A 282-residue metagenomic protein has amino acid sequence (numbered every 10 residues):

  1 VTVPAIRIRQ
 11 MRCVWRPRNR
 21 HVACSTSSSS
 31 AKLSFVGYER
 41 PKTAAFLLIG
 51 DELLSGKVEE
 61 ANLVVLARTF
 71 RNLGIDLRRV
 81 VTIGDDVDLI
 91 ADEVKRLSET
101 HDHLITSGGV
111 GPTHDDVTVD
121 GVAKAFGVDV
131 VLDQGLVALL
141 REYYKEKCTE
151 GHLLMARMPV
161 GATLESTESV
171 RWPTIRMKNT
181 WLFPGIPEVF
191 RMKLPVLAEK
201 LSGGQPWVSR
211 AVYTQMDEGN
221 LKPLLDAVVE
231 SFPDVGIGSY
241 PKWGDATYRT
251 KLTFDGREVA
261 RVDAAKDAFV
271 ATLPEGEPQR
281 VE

Functional and structural regions predicted by a protein language model:
T2-A31: C-terminal binding/interaction regions
R40-A44: Extreme N-terminal starter segment of soluble prokaryotic enzymes
I49-D51, T106-H114, G185, D255-R257: Glycine-rich beta-strand-to-loop/alpha-helix junction loops that act as flexible
L53-L63: Glycine- and acidic-residue-enriched helix-capping/strand-helix junction motifs
V64-V117, G121-K124: N-terminal small/polar loop signature for handling phosphorylated ligands or for N-terminal nucleophile
L89-D92, D116-S202: Proline/glycine-rich low-complexity loops and linkers
K178-T272: An accessory alpha-helical subdomain
L273-E282: Conserved short beta-strand edge segments in small beta-sheet-based binding/regulatory domains
